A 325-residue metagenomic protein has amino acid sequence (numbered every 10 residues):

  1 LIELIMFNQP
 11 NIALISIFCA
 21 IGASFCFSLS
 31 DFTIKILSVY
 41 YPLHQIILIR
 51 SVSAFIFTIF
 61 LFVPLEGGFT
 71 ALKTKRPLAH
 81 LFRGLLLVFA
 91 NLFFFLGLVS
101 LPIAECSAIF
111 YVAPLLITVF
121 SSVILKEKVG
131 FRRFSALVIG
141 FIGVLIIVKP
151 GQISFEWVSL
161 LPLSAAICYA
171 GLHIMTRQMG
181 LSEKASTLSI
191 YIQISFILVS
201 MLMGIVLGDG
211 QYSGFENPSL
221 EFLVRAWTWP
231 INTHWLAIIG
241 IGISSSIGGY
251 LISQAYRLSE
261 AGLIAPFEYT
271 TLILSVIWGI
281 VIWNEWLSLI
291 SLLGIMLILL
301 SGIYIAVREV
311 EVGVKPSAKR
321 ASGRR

Functional and structural regions predicted by a protein language model:
I15-I21, G68-F93, W157-L163, G214-I247: Loop-to-transmembrane-helix transition segments
S28, G84, V88, L92 (+8 more regions): Hydrophobic/small/kink-forming positions within alpha-helical transmembrane segments of polytopic membrane proteins
K35, T58, S154-E216, V224 (+2 more regions): Transmembrane alpha-helical segments that form core, pore/gating elements of small-molecule transporters/exporters
Y41-F89, C168-G171, M175, I192-G208: Transmembrane alpha-helices of multi-pass small-molecule transport proteins
Q45-A54, L96-A113, E156-I167, I231-I243: Structural signature of hydrophobic alpha-helical transmembrane segments
S107-V112, G180-S195, S246-I280: Helix-helix packing/entry segments at the starts of transmembrane helices
A113-V138, I273-L292: C-terminal transmembrane-helix exit sites in multi-pass transporters
R132-K149, I290-E309: Hydrophobic transmembrane alpha-helices of multi-pass small-molecule transport proteins
